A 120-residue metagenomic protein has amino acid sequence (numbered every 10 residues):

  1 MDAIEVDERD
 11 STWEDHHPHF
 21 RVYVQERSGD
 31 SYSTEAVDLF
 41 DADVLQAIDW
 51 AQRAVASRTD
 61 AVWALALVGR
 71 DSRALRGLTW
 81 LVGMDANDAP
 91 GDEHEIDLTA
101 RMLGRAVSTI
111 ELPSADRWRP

Functional and structural regions predicted by a protein language model:
M1-D2: Low-complexity, glycine/proline/serine-enriched flexible coil segments that act as short hinges or interruptions within
E5-A106: Hydrophobic alpha-helical segments that drive targeting, anchoring, or assembly
M102-P120: Extended coiled-coil/helical scaffolds and adjacent low-complexity linkers that mediate multimerization and adaptor
